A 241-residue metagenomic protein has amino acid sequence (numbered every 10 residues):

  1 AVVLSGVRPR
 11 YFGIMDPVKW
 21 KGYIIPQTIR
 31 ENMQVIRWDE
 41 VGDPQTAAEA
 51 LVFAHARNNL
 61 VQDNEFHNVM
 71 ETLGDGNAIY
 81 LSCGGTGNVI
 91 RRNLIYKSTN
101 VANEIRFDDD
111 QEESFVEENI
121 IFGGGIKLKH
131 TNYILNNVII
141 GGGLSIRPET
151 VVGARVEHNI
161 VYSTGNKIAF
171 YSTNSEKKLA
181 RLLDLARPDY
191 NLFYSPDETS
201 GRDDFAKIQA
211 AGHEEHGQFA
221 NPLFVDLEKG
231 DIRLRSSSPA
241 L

Functional and structural regions predicted by a protein language model:
A1, H67, S82, Y96 (+4 more regions): Histidine-centered active-site/metal-ligand motif
A1-V52, L73-S82, T99-D108, G123-G124 (+2 more regions): Extracellular beta-strand/beta-solenoid scaffold signature
V3, Y80, L94, R106 (+4 more regions): Short beta-strand segments
G6-V7, L51, A56, V61 (+13 more regions): Parallel beta-helix/beta-solenoid
R10, V18-K21, Q27-G42, T46 (+1 more regions): Acidic, glycine- and Ser/Thr-rich low-complexity intrinsically disordered tracts in extracellular/secreted proteins
N68-L73, G87-I90, S98-N100, H213: Proline-centered turn/helix-capping motifs that create local helix->coil transitions or kinks
